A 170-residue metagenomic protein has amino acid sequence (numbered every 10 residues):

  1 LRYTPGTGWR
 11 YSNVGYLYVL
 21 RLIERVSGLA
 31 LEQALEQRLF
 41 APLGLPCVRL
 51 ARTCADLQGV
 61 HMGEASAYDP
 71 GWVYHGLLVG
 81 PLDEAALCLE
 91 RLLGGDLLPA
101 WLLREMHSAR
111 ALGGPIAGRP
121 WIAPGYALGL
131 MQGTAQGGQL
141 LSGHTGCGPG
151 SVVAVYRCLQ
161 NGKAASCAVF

Functional and structural regions predicted by a protein language model:
L1-T145: Short, surface-exposed loop or secondary-structure junction motifs that flank catalytic or metal-binding residues
V73, P149-V153: Short, surface-exposed coil-to-beta transition loops
G125-A127, G148-G150, G162: Glycine-centered tight beta-turn/hairpin loop motif at sheet-sheet or coil-to-beta transitions
H144, V152-F170: Short, well-ordered beta-strand elements
